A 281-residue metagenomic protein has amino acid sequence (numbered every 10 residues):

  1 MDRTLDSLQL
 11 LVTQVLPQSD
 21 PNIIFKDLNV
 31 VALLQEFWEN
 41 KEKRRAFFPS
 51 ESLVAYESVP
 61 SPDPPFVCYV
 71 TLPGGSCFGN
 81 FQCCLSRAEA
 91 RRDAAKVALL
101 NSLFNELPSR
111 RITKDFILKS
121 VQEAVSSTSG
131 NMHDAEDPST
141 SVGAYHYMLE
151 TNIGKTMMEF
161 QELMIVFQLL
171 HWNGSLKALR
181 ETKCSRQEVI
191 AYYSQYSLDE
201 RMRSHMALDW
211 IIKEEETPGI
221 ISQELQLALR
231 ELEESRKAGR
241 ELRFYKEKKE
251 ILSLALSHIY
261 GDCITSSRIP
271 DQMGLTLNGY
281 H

Functional and structural regions predicted by a protein language model:
M1-G79, E89-D93, L99-H281: Extended, intrinsically disordered, low-complexity regulatory regions
C83-C84: A structural signal for short, well-ordered beta-strand elements
